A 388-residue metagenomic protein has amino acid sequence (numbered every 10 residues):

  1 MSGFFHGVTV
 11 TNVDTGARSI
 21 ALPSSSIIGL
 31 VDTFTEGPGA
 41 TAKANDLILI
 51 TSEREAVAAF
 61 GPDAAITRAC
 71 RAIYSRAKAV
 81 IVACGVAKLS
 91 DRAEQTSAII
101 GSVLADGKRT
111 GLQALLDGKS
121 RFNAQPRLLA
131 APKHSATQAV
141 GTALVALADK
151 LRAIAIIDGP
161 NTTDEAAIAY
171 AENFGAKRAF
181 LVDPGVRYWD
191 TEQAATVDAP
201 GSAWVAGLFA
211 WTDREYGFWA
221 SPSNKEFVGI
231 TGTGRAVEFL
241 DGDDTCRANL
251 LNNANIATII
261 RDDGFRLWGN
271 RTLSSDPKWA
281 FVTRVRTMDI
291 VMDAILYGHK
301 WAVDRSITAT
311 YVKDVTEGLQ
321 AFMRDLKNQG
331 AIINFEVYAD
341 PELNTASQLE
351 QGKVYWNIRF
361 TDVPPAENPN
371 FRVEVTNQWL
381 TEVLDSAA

Functional and structural regions predicted by a protein language model:
M1-A388: Surface-exposed assembly/interface segments
